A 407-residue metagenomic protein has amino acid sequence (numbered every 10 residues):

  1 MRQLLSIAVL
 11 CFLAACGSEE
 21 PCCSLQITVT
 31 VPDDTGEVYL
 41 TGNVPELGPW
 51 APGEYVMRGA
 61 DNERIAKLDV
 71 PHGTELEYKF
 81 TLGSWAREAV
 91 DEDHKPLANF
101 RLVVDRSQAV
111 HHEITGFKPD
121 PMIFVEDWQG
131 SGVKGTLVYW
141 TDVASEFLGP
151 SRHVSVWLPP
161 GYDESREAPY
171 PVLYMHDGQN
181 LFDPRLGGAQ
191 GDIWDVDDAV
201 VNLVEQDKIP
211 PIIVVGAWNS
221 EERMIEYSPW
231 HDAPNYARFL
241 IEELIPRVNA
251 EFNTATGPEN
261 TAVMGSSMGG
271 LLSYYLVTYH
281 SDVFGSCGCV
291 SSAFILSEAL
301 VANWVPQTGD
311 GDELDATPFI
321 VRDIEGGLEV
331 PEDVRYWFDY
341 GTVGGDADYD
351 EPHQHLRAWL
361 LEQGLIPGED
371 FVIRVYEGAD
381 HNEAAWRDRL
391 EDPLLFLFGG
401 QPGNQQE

Functional and structural regions predicted by a protein language model:
M1-I7: Sec-dependent signal peptide recognition, specifically the positively charged N-region followed immediately by
A14-A15: C-terminal motif of bacterial Sec signal peptides marking the signal peptidase cleavage site
S18-C22: Bacterial Sec signal peptide processing site at the extreme N-terminus
C23-V31: A short, amphipathic beta-strand motif
V31-E75, G83-V104, A144: Aromatic-rich carbohydrate-binding modules that target alpha-glucans
G36, T41-P45, G59-I65, M122-E407: Non-catalytic cap/lid and distal C-terminal segments of serine-dependent acyl enzymes
L97-D127: Extracellular beta-sheet/turn segments enriched in Thr/Pro/Gly and aliphatic residues
